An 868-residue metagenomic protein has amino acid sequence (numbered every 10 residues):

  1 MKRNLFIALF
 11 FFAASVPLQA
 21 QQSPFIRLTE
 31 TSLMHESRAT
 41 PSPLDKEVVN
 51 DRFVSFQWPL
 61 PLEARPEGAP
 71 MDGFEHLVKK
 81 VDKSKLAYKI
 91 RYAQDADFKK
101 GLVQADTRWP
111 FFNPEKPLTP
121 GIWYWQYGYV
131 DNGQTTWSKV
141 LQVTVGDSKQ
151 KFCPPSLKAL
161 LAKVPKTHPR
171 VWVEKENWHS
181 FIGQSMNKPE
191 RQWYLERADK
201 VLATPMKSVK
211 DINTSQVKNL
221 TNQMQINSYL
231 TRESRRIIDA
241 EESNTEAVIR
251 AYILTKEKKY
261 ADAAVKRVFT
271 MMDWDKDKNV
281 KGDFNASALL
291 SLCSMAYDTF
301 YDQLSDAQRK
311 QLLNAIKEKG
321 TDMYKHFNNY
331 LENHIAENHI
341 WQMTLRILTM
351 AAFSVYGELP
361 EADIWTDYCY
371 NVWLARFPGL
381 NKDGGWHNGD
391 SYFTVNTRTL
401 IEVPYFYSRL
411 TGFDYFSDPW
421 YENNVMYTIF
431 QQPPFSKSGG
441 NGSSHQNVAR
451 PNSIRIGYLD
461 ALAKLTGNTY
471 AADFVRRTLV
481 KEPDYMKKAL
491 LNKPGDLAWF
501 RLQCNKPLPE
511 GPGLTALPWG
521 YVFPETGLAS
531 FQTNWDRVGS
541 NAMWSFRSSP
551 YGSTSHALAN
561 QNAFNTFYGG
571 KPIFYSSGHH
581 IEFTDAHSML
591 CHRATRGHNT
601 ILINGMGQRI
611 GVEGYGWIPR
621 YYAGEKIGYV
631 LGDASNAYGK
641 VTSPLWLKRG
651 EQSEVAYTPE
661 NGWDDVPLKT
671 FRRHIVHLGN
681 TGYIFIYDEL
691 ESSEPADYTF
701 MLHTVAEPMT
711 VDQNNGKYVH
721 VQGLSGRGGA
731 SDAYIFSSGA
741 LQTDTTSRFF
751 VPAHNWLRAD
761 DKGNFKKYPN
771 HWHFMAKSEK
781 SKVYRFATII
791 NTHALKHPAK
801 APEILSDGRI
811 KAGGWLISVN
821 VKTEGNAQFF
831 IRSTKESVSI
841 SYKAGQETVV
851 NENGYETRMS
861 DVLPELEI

Functional and structural regions predicted by a protein language model:
Q22-H76: Pro/Thr/Ser/Gly-rich low-complexity, intrinsically disordered linker/stalk tracts
P24, V143-V173, V711-D712: Low-complexity, Pro/Ser/Thr- and charge-rich linker/hinge segments at domain boundaries
D72-E75, K79-P120: Recognizes extended acidic, P/S/T-rich segments that occur within or adjacent to Ig-like beta-sandwich modules
N132-D147: Extracellular fibronectin type III
R170, H580-I868: CBM-like, beta-strand-rich accessory domains located in the C-terminal region of large, secreted polysaccharide-active
Y194-L195, N219, I226-K437, S444: Aromatic-lined, polymer-binding surfaces characteristic of secreted/periplasmic polysaccharide-degrading enzymes
V355, V395-I573, E779-R785, P802-I868: Carbohydrate-active enzyme catalytic cores, enriched for enzymes that act on polyanionic acidic polysaccharides
